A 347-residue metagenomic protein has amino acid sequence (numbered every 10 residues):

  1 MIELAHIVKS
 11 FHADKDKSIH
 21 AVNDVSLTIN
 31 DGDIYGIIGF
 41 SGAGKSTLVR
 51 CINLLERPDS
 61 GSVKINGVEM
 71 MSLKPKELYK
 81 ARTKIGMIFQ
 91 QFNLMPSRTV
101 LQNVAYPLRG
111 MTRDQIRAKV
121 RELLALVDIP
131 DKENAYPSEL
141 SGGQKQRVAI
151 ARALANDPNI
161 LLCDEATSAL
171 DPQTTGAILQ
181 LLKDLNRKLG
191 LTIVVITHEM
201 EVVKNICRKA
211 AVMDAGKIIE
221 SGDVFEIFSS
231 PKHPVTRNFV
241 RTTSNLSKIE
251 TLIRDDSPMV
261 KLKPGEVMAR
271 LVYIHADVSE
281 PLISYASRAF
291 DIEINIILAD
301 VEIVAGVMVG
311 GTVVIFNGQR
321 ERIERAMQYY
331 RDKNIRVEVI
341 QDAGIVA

Functional and structural regions predicted by a protein language model:
N53: Helix-to-loop junction immediately C-terminal to a conserved catalytic motif
V68-E69, D114-D131: Conserved ABC ATPase "signature" region
M70-G86, G110-R113, R117, I227-P231: ABC ATPase NBD coupling module
R98-A105: Short coil-to-helix segment of the ABC ATPase nucleotide-binding domain corresponding to the Q-loop/switch region
A135-S138, N156, C163: Conserved signature/switch motifs of ABC ATPase nucleotide-binding domains
V203-N205: A short, surface-exposed alpha-helical micro-motif characterized by mixed small hydrophobic and charged/polar residues
